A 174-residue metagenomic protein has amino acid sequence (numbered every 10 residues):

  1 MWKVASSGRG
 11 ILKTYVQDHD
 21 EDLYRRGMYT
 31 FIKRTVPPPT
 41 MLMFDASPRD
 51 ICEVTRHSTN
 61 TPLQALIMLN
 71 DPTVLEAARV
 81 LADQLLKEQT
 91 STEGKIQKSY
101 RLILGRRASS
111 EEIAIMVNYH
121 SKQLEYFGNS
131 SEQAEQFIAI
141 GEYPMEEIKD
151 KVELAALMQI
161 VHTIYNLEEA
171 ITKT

Functional and structural regions predicted by a protein language model:
M1-K95, Y143-T174: An acidic, gly/pro-interrupted, aromatic-rich
L86-L157: C-terminal structured "cap/appendage" subdomains that terminate the fold
